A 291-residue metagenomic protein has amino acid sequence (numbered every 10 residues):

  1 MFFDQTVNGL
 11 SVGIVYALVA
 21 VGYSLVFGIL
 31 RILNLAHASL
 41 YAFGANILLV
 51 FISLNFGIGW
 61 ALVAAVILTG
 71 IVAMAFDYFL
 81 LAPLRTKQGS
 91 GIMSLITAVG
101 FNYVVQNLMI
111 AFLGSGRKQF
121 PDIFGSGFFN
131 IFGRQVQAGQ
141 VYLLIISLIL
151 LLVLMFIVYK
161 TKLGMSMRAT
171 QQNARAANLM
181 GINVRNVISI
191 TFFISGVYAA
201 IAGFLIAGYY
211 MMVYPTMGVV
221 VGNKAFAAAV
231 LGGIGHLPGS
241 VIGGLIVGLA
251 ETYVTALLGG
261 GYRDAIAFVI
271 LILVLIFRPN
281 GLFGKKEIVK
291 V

Functional and structural regions predicted by a protein language model:
M1-N8, V12, I157-V158, K162 (+2 more regions): Inter-helical junctions in multi-pass inner-membrane proteins, predominant in energy-converting antiporter-like
M1-V19, I47, G59-A61, K87-M93 (+4 more regions): Membrane-interfacial amphipathic/re-entrant helices at transmembrane-helix boundaries
Y23-A45, Q88-I92, L163-S166, V184 (+5 more regions): Short, non-helical or kinked segments that cap or interrupt transmembrane helices
I29-A75, F79, G233: Membrane-embedded helix boundary and interhelical linker motif in transport proteins
F56-F101, I242-V247, R278-P279: Alpha-helical transmembrane segments within multi-pass membrane transporters and channels
P83-L84, S90-K160, V187, Y253 (+3 more regions): Transmembrane helix-bundle core of multi-pass membrane transporters and related energy-transducing complexes
Q135-V213, L237-G243: Helix-loop-helix "hairpin" substructures at the membrane interface of multi-pass membrane proteins
Q172-L179, N183-N186, L258-V291: Cytosolic-side transmembrane-helix boundaries in multi-pass membrane proteins
